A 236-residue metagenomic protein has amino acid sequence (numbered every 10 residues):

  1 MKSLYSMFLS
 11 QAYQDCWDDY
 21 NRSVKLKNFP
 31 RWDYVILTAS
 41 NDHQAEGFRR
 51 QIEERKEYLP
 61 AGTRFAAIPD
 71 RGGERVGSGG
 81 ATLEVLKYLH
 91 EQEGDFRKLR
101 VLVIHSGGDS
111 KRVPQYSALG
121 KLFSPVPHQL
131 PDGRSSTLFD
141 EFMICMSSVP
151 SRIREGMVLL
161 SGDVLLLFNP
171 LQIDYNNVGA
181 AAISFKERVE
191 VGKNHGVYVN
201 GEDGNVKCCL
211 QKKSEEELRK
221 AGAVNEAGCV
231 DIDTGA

Functional and structural regions predicted by a protein language model:
M1-A236: Unchanged
